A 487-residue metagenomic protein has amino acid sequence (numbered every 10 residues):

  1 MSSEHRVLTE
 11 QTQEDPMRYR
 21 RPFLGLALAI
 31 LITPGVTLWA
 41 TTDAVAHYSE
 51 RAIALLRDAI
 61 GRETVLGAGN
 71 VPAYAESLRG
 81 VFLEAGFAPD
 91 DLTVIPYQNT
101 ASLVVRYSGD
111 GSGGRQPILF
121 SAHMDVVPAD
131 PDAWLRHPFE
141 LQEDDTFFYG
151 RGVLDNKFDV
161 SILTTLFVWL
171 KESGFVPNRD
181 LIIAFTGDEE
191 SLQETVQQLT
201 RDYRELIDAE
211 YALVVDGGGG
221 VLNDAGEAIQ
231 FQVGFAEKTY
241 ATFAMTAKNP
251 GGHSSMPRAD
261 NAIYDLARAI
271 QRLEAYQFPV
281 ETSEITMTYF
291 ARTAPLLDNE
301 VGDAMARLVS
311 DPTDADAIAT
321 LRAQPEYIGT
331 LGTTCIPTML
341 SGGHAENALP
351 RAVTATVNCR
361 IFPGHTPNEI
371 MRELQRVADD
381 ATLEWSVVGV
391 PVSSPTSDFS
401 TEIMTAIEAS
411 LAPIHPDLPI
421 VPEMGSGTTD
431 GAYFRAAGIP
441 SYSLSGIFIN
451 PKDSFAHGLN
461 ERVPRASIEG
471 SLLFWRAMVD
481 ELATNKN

Functional and structural regions predicted by a protein language model:
R6-P16: Short, Lys/Arg-enriched N-terminal segments with co-localized hydrophobic residues within the first ~10-30 amino acids
D15-L26: Bacterial N-terminal signal peptides that target proteins for export
G25-G35: Bacterial N-terminal signal peptides
T41, G218-A236, Y240-R476, D480-N487: Metal-dependent amide/peptide-bond hydrolase catalytic core, centered on the "pita-bread" metallohydrolase fold
T41-P131, A352-T356, P367-N368: N-terminal helical capping/dimerization or prosegment-like subdomains of hydrolases acting on amide or phosphate bonds
G114-F185: Active-site metal-coordination/substrate-binding segment of hydrolases, especially metallo-dependent peptidases
M124-V126, A184-Q193, V215-G220, G251 (+1 more regions): Acidic, glycine-rich active-site loops and adjacent beta-strand->loop/helix elements that engage anionic groups
Y203-G217: A glycine-rich helix N-cap at a beta->alpha junction
